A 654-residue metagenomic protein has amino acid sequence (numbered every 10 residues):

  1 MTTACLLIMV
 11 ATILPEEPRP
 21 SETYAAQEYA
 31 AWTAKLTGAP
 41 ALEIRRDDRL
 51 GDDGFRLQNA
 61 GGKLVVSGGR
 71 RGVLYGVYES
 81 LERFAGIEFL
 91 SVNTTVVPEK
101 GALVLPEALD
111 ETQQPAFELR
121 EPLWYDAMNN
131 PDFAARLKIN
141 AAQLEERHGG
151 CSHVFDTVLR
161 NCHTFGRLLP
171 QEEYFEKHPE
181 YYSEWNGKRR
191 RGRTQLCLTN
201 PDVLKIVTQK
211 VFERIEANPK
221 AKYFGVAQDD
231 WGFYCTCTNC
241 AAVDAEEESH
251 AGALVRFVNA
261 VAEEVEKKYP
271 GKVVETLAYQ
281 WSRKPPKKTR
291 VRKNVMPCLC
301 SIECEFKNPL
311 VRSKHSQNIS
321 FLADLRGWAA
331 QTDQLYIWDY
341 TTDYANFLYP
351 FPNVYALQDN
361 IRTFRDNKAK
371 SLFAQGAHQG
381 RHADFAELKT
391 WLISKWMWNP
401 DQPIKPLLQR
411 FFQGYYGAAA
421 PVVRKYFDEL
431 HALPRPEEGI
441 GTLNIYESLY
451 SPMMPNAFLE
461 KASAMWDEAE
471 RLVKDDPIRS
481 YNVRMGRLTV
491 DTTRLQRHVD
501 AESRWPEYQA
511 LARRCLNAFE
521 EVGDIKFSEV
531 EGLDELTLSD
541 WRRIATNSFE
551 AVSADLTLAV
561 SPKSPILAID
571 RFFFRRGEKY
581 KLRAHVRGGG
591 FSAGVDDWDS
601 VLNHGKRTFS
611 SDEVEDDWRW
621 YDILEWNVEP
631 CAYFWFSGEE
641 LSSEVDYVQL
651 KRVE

Functional and structural regions predicted by a protein language model:
I8-V10, P20, A25-E28, W32 (+5 more regions): Feature activates predominantly on carbohydrate-active enzymes
G38-N59, V65: Short, well-ordered secondary-structure micro-motifs within conserved domains or adaptor modules
D202-K205, E213, S316-P421, K425: Structured mid-domain segments that build the active-site/substrate or prosthetic-cofactor binding neighborhood
E275-E303, Y349-N353, R381-T390: Substrate-binding cleft/loops of secretory-pathway carbohydrate-active enzymes
K368, I393-R576, R619, D646: Catalytic domains of carbohydrate-active enzymes that cleave complex glycans
I525-F527, Y621-E629, W635-E654: Extracellular polysaccharide-targeting segments
G588-S600, F634: Beta-strand acidic-aromatic groove motif in beta-rich domains, primarily in extracellular
S600-C631, E640: Extracellular carbohydrate recognition and processing domains and analogous Trp-centered ligand-binding platforms
